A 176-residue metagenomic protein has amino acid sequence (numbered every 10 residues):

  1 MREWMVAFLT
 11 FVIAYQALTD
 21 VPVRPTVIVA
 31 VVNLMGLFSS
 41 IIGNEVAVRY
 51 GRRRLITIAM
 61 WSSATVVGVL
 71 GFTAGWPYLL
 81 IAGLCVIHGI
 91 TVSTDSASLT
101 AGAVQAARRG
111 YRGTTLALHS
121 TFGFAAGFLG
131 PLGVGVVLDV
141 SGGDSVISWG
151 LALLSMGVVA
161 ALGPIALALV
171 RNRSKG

Functional and structural regions predicted by a protein language model:
M1-L37, G130-P131: Extracytoplasmic gate region of multi-pass secondary transporters
A7, S98-A106: Intracellular helix-loop hinge segments at the cytoplasmic ends of transmembrane helices in 12-TM rocker-switch-type
V31, M35-S39, F122, A126 (+1 more regions): MFS transmembrane alpha-helix packing/gate-lining sites
S39-R52, L138: Helix-to-loop junctions at the C-terminal end of transmembrane segments in multipass secondary transporters
G51-L99: C-terminal transmembrane helical hairpin of 12-TM major facilitator-type secondary transporters
A106-G142: A late C-terminal transmembrane helix in Major Facilitator Superfamily
G143, W149-G176: Multi-pass alpha-helical transporter architecture, strongest for 12-TM Major Facilitator/SLC carriers used
